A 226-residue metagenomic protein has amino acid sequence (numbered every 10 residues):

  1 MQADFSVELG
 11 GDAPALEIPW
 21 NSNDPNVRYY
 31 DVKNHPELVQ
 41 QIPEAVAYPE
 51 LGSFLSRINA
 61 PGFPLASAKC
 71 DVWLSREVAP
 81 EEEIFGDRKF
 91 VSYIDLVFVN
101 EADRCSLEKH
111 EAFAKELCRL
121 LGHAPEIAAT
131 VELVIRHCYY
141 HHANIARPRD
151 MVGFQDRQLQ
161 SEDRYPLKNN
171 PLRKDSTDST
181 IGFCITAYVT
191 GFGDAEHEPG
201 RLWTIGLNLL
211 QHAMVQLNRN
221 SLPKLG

Functional and structural regions predicted by a protein language model:
M1-Y93: N-terminal low-complexity, intrinsically disordered segments
E44, L107, P199: Flexible, glycine- and charge-enriched loops at secondary-structure boundaries
S67, D71-E81, V97-L107, V134 (+2 more regions): Short helix/strand-capping turn motifs
R88-C105, I181-E196: Short cationic amphipathic helices and targeting signals
E108-A124, G206: Short amphipathic alpha-helices in soluble, non-transmembrane regions that often serve as interface/regulatory elements
A129-G226: Active-site or metal-binding loop neighborhoods of secreted/extracellular toxin and effector enzymes
